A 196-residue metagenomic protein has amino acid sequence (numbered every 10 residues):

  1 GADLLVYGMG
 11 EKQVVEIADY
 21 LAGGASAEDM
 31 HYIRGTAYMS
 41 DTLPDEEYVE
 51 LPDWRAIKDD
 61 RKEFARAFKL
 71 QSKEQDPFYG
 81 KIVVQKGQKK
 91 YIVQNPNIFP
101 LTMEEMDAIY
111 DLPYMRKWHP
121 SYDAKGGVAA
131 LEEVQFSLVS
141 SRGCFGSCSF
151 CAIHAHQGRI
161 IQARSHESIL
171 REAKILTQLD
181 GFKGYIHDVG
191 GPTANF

Functional and structural regions predicted by a protein language model:
G1, A108-R116, P120-S141, F145-F196: Conserved Radical SAM active-site core
G1-G87, Q94, F99-P100: Glycine-rich beta-alpha loop elements in corrinoid/cobalamin-binding modules across cobalamin-dependent enzymes
V15-A18, M103-Y110, L170: Predominant activation on well-ordered alpha-helical scaffold segments within soluble catalytic domains
T42, E105, S165: Solvent-exposed, flexible loop/coil residues
A65-S137: N-terminal [4Fe-4S]-dependent radical SAM core
